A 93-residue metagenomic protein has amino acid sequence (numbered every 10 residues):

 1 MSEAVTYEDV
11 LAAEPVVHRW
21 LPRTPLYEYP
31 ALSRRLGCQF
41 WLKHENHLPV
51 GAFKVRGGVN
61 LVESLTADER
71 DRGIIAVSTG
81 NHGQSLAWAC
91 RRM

Functional and structural regions predicted by a protein language model:
M1-M93: PLP-dependent amino-acid enzyme catalytic core
